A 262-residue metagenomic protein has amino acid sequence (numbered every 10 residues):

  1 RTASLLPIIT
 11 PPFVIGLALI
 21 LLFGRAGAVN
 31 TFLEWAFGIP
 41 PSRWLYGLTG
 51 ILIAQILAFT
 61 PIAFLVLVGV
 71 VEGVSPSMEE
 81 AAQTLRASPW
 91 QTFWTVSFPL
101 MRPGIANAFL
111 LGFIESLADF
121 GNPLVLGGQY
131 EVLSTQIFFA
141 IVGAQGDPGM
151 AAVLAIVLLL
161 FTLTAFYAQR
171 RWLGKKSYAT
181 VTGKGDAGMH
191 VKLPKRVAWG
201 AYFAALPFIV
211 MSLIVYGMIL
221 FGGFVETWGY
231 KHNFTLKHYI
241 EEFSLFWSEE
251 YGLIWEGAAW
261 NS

Functional and structural regions predicted by a protein language model:
R1-E72, V96-G121, A151-R170, V197-T227 (+1 more regions): Membrane-water interface segments at the C-terminal ends of transmembrane alpha-helices in multi-pass inner-membrane
L17-I20, P76, P89-T92: Active-site-proximal cofactor/substrate-binding loop regions of enzyme domains
L21, F120-Q145, T227-F234: Glycine-rich helix-loop "coupling/hinge" segments at transmembrane-helix boundaries in multipass transporters
A26, L67-E80, P89, R102 (+3 more regions): Transmembrane helix boundary and interhelical loop/hinge segments in multi-pass membrane proteins
A81-A82, T92, V96, I137: Hydrophobic positions on the alpha-helical face of helix-turn-helix-like DNA-binding modules
L85-A87, P99: Glycine/proline-centered hinge or cleavage motifs at structural transition points of membrane proteins
A152-L154, T182-V191, V197, F234-S248: Membrane-topology segments of multi-pass transport proteins
Q169-L206: Transmembrane alpha-helical segments of polytopic membrane transport and secretion proteins
